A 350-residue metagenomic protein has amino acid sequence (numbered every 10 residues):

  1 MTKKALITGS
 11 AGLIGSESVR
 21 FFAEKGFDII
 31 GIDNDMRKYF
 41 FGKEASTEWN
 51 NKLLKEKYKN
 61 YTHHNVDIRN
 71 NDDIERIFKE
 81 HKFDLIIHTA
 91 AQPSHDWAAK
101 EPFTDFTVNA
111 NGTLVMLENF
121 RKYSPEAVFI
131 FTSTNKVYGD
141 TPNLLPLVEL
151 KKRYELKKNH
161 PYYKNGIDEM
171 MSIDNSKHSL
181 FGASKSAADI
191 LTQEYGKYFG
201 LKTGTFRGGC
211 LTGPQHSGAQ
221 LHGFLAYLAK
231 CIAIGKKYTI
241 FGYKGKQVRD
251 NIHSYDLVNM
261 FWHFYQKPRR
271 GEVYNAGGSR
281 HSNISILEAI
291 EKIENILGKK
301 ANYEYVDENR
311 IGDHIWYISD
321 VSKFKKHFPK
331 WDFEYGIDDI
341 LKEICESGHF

Functional and structural regions predicted by a protein language model:
M1-G209: N-terminal Rossmann-like NAD(P)+-binding domain of SDR-like oxidoreductases, especially those catalyzing
K4, S322-K323, Y335-F350: Amphipathic terminal alpha-helices
N51-K59, R153-S172, L228-G242, K267 (+1 more regions): A short C-terminal helix-loop "cap" of Rossmann-like NAD(P)-dependent dehydrogenase/epimerase domains
D73, V115-E118, N251, D256-N259 (+1 more regions): Conserved mid-core alpha-helix of short-chain dehydrogenase/reductase
S186, F199-K202, T212-Y227, K236 (+5 more regions): Glycine/proline-rich active-site loop of Rossmann-fold NAD(P)-dependent oxidoreductases
Y243, V273-Y274, L287-I290, G298-W316: C-terminal "lid/loop" region of Rossmann-like NAD(P)-dependent oxidoreductases
S254, V273, N309-D332: Conserved C-terminal active-site "lid" loop/helix of NAD(P)H-dependent oxidoreductases that clamps the redox cofactor
L257, F261, A276, I286-A289 (+2 more regions): Non-catalytic, hydrophobic alpha-helical segments
